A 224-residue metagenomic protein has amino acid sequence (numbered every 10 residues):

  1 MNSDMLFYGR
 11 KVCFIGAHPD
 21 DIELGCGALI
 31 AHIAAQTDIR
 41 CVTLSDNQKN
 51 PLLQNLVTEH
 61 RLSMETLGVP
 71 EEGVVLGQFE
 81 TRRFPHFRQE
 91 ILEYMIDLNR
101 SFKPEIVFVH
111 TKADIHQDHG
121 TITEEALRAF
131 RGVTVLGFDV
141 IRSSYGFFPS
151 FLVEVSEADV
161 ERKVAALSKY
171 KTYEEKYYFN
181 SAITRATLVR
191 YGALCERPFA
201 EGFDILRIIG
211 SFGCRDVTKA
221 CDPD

Functional and structural regions predicted by a protein language model:
M1-P19, E23-L136, R142, T187 (+3 more regions): Active-site beta-strand->loop->alpha-helix modules in alpha/beta enzyme cores, enriched in Gly/His/Asp(Glu)
N2-M5, E71, I106, V140-D224: The feature marks non-catalytic terminal segments
